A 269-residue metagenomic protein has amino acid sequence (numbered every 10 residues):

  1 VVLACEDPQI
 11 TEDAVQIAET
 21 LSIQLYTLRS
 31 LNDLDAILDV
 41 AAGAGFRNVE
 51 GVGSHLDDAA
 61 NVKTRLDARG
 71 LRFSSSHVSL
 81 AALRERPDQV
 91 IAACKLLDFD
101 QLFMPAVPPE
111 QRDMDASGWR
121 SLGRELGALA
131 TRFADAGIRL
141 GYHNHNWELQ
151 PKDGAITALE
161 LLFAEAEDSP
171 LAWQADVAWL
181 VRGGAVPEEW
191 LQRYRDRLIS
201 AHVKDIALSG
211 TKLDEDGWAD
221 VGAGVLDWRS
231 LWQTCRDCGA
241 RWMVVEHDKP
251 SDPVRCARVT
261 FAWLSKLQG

Functional and structural regions predicted by a protein language model:
V1-V2: N-terminal export leaders
E6-S22, T27-G43, A93-D98, A136 (+2 more regions): Histidine-acidic metal/acid-base catalytic patches
L21-N32, S76-R84, R112-A116: Active-site mouth loops of central-metabolism enzymes
L25, G53-L56, L80, A106 (+2 more regions): Residues that line or immediately flank small-molecule/substrate-binding pockets and catalytic motifs
D39, N48, H55, L80-W173 (+2 more regions): Active-site acidic/histidine proton-transfer and metal-coordination neighborhood in alpha/beta enzyme cores
E50, S75, F103, G141 (+3 more regions): Conserved beta-strand positions in the central sheet of alpha/beta enzyme cores
E50-D67: Glycine-rich, proline-tolerant flexible connector loops at the mouths of alpha/beta enzymes
G70-S76: Short, structured active-site "lid" loops
